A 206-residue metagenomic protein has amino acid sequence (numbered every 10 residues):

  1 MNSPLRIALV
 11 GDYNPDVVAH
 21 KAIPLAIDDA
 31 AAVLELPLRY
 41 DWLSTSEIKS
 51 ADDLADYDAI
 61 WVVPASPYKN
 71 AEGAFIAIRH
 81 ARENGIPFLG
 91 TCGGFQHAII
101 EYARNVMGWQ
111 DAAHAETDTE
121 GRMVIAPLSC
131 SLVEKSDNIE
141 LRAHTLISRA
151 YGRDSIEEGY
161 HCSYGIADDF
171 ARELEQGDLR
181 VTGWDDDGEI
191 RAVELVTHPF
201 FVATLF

Functional and structural regions predicted by a protein language model:
M1-Y151, S155, H161-D178, T182-T197 (+1 more regions): N-terminal beta1-alpha1 cap of cysteine-dependent amidohydrolase-like domains
V202: C-terminal catalytic lobe of FAD-dependent flavoproteins
